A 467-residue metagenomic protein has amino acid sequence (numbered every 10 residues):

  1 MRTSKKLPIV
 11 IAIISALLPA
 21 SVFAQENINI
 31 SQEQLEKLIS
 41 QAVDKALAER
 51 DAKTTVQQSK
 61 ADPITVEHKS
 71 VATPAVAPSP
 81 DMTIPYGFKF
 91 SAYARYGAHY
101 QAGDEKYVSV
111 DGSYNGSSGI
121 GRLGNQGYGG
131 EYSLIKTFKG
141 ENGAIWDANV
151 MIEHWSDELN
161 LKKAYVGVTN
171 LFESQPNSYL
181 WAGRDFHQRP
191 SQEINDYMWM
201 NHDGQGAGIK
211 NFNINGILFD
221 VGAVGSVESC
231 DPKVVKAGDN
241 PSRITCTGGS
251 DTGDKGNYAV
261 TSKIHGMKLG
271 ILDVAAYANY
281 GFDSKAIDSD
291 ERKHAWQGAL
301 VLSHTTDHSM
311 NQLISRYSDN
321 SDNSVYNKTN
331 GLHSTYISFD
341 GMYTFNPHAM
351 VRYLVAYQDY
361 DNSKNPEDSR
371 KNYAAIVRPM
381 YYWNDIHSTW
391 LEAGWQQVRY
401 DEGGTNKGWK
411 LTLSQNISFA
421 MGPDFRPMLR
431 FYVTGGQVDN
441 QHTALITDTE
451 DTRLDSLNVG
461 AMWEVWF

Functional and structural regions predicted by a protein language model:
M1-E26: Gram-negative bacterial Sec-dependent N-terminal signal peptides
Q25-Q175, L180, F212, M342 (+3 more regions): Beta-barrel outer-membrane channel/assembly domains of diderm bacteria
Y86-A94, A144-V150, S178-L180, I217-V221 (+7 more regions): Transmembrane beta-strands of outer-membrane beta-barrel proteins
Y96-A102, I152-S156, R184-Q188, A223-S229 (+9 more regions): Transmembrane beta-strands of outer-membrane beta-barrel pores
G97-R122, K162-Y165, F172-G270, A275-I287 (+1 more regions): Surface-exposed coil loops of outer-membrane beta-barrel proteins
G119-L123, E153-D157, E193-M198, T247-G253 (+5 more regions): Outer-membrane beta-barrel domain signature
S133-T137, G167-T169, G208-F212, D220 (+6 more regions): Transmembrane beta-barrel domains of outer membrane proteins
N257-Y400, K407-L411: Detector for outer-membrane/organellar transmembrane beta-barrel domains, recognizing the amphipathic beta-strand
